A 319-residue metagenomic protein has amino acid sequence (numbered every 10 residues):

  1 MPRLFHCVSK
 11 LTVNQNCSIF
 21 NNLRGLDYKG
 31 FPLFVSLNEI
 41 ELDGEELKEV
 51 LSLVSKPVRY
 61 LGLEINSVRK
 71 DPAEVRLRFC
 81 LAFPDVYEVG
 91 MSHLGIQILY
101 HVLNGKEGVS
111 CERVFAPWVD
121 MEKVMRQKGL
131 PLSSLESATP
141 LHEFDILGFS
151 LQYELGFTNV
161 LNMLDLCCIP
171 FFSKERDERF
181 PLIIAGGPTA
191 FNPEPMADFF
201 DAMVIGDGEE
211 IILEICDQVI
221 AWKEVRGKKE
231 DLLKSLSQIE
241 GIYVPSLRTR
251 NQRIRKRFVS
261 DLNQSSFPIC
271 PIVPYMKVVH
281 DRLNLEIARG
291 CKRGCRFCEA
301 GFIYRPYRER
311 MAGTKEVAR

Functional and structural regions predicted by a protein language model:
P2-L4, R24-P32: Positively charged N-terminal leader segments that act as targeting/secretion signals
G30-K56, K106: Helix-enriched interaction subdomains in cytosolic or periplasmic regions, typified by TIR/SEFIR signaling/NADase cores
V50-C80, Y87-E88, P245-N284: N-terminal [4Fe-4S]-dependent radical SAM core
F79, F83-P84, G90-H101, G108-M125 (+2 more regions): Low-complexity, highly charged intrinsically disordered N-terminal segments that act as targeting/localization
L81-D85, H142-S150, F200, H280-L285 (+1 more regions): Glycine- and acidic
A116-R250: Glycine-rich beta-alpha loop elements in corrinoid/cobalamin-binding modules across cobalamin-dependent enzymes
S266-R319: Radical SAM [4Fe-4S] cluster-binding motif and immediate context
